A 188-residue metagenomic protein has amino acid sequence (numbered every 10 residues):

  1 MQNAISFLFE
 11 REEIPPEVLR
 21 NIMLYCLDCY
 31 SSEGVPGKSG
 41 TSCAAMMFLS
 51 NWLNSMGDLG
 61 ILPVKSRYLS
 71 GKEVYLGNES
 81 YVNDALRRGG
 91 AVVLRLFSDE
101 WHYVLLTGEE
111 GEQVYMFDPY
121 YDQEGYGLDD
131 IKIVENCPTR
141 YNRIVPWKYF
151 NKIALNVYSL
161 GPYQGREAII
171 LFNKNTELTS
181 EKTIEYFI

Functional and structural regions predicted by a protein language model:
M1-S70: Cysteine-nucleophile protease catalytic domains, especially the papain-like/related folds used in DUB/UBL proteases
F9, I14, T41-A44, E73-G77 (+3 more regions): Short coil/turn linker and secondary-structure boundary residues
L19-R20, E79, F150, S180: Short amphipathic alpha-helical segments that mediate assembly, nucleic-acid/protein binding, or membrane association
S32-K38, K72-E73, Y126-V134: Short, flexible/disordered intra-domain loops and linkers
M46-W52, N78-V82, A154-Y158: Intrinsically disordered, low-complexity boundary segments flanking structured domains
R67-Y121, G125-Y126: Active-site-adjacent substructure of cysteine-protease-like catalytic cores
L86-R87, E109-I188: Noncatalytic regulatory segments and standalone regulatory/sensor domains
